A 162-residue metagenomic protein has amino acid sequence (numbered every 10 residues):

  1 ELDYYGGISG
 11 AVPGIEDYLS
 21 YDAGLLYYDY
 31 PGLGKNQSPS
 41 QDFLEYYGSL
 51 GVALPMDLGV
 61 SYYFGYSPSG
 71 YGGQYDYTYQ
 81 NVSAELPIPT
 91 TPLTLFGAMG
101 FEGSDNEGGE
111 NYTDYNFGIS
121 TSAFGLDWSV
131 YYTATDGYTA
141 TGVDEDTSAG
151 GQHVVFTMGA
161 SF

Functional and structural regions predicted by a protein language model:
E1, L33-Q41, S69-D76, D105-T113 (+1 more regions): Outer-membrane beta-barrel translocator domains and adjoining extracellular loop/strand segments of Gram-negative
E1-A23, A160-F162: Glycine- and aromatic-enriched membrane insertion/assembly motifs of diderm outer-membrane and organelle channel
L2-Y4, L19, S40-Y46, Q74-Q80 (+3 more regions): Residues that define the transmembrane beta-barrel architecture of outer-membrane proteins
G6, Y21-L25, G48, L58-Y62 (+4 more regions): Membrane-embedded beta-strand positions of outer-membrane beta-barrel proteins
G10, L25-G32, V52-L54, F64-G70 (+5 more regions): Transmembrane beta-strands of outer-membrane beta-barrel pores
A11-S20, P55-L58, L86-L95, S122-G125: Short loop/turn motifs that connect adjacent beta-strands in outer-membrane beta-barrel proteins
Y21-Q80: Hydrophobic, well-structured mid-protein blocks that either form specific transmembrane helices
L86, F117, T121-A123, S148-F162: Outer-membrane beta-barrel "beta-signal"
